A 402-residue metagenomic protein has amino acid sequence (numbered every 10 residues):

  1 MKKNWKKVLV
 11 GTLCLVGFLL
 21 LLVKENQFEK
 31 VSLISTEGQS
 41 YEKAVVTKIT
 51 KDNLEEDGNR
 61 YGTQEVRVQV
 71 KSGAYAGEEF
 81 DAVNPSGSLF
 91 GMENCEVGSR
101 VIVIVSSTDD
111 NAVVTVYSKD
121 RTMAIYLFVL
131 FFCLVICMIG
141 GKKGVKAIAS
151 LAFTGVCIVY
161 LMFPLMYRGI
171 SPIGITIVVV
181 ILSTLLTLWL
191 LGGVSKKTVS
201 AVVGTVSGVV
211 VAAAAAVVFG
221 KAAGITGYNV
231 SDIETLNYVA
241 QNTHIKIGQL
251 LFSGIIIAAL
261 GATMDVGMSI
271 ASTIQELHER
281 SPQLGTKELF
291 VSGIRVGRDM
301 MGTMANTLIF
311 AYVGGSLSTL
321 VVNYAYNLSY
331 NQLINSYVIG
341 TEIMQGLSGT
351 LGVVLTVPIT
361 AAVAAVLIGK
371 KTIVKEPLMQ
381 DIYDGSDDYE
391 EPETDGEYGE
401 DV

Functional and structural regions predicted by a protein language model:
M1-T36: Hydrophobic secretory-pathway targeting helix
K3-V10, K196-V209, M301-T307: Alpha-helical transmembrane segments and their helix-start/interface "positive-inside/aromatic belt" motifs in integral
G38-G62, V101: Structural detector for short beta-strands of small beta-barrel domains
V66-S72, A82: SH3/SH3-like beta-barrel fold
G87-M123: Extended, hydrophilic extramembrane loops/domains of integral membrane proteins
L130-L134, K142-N237, I245-A258: Transmembrane alpha-helical segments that form the functional core of multipass membrane systems
A213, V217-I343, L347-S348: Generic detector of multi-pass transmembrane helix bundles and their immediately adjacent loops in polytopic membrane
D299-G302, A311-V402: Hydrophobic alpha-helical transmembrane segments of membrane transport and translocation systems, primarily multi-pass
